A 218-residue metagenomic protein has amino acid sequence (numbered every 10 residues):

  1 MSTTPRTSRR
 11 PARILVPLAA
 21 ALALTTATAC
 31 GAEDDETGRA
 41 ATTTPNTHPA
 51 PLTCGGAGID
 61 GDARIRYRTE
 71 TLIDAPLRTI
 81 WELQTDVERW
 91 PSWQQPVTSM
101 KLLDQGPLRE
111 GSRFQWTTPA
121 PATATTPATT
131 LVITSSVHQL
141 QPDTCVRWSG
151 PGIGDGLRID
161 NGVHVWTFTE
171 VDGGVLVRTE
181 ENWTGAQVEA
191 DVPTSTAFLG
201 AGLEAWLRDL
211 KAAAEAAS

Functional and structural regions predicted by a protein language model:
T3-P17: Bacterial N-terminal signal peptides that target proteins for export
V16-L24: Hydrophobic helical h-region of N-terminal Sec-dependent signal peptides in bacterial secretory/periplasmic proteins
T26-A29: C-terminal motif of bacterial Sec signal peptides marking the signal peptidase cleavage site
G31-D104: Hydrophobic ligand-binding cavity/cleft-lining segments
R68-T71, L102-L103, V132-Q139, N161-E170: Hydrophobic/aromatic beta-strand elements that line small-molecule binding cavities or substrate pockets in beta-rich
T79-Q84, W90, F114, V137 (+3 more regions): Hydrophobic pocket/interface hotspot
L102-G156, R208, A213-S218: Glycine-rich portal/gate segments that line the openings of hydrophobic small-molecule binding cavities
S149-A201, A205, L210: Beta-strand/loop substructures that line and gate deep hydrophobic ligand-binding cavities in soluble
